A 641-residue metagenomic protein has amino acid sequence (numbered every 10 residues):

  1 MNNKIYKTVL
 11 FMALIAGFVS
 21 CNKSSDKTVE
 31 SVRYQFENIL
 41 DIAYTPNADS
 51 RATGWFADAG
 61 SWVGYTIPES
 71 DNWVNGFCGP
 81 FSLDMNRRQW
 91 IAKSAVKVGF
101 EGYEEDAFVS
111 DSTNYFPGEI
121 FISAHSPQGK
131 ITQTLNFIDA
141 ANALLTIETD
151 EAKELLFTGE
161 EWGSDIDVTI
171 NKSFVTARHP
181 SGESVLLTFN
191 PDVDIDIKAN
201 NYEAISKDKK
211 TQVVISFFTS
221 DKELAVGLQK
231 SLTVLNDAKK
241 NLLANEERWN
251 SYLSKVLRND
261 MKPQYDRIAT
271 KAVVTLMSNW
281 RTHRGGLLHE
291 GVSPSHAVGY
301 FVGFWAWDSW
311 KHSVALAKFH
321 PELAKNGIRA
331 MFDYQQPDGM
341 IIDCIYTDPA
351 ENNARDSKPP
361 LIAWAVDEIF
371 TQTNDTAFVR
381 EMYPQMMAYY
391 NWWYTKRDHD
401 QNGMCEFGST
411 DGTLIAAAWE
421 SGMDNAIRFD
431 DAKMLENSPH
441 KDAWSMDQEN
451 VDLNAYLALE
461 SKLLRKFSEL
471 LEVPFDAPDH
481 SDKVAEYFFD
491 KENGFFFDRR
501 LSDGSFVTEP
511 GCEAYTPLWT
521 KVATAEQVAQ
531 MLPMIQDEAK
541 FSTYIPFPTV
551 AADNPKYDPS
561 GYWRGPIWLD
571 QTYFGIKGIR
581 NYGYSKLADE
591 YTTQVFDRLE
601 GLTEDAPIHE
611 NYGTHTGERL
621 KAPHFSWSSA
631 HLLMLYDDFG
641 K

Functional and structural regions predicted by a protein language model:
N3-K4, F11, C21-Q264, N581 (+3 more regions): Terminal accessory carbohydrate-recognition/targeting modules of carbohydrate-active enzymes
V9-G17: Bacterial N-terminal signal peptides
T28-A92, N352, K358-Q372, D490-E538 (+1 more regions): C-terminal capping/lid segments that line or modulate ligand- or cofactor-binding pockets
G227-R248, Q264-K271, H320-D333, T376-Y394 (+4 more regions): Extended, well-ordered alpha-helical scaffold segments
D260-V302, G327-N352, N402-E449, D482-I567 (+1 more regions): Extended glycan-interaction surfaces of carbohydrate-active proteins
V302-Y334, S468, E513-T524, T572-S585: Alpha-helical support elements that line or immediately flank enzyme active sites and cofactor-binding pockets
W305-D333, P337, D356-D400, E449-A455 (+2 more regions): Substrate-binding cleft of carbohydrate-active enzyme catalytic domains
E449-L471, H480-K483, G561, P566-Y573 (+2 more regions): Long, repeat-rich segments with strong aromatic
